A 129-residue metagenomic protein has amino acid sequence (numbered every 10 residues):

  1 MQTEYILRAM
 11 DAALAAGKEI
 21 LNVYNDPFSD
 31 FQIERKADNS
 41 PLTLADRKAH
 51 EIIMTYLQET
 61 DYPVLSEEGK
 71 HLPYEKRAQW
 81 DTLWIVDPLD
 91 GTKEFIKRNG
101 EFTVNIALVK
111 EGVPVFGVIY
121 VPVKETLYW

Functional and structural regions predicted by a protein language model:
M1-V86: N-terminal subdomain of lithium-sensitive/metallo-dependent phosphomonoesterases centered on the IMPase/IPPase/PAP
R77-W129: DPxDG-like acidic metal-binding loop motif
